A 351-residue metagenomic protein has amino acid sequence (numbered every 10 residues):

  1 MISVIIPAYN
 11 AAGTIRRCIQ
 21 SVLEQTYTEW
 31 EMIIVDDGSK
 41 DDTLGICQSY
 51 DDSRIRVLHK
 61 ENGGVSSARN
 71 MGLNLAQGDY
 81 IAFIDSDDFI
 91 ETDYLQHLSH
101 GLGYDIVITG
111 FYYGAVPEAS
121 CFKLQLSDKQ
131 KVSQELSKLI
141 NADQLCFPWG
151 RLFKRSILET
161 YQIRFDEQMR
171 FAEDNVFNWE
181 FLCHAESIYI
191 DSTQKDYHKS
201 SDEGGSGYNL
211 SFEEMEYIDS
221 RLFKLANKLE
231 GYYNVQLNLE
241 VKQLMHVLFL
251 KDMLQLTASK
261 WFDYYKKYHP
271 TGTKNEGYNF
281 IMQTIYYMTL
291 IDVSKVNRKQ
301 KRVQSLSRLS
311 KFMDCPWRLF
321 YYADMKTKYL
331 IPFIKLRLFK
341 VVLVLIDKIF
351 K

Functional and structural regions predicted by a protein language model:
M1-F223, L229: Nucleotide-sugar donor-binding/catalytic module of glycosyltransferases that assemble extracellular/cell-envelope
H97, C121, Q125, L250 (+3 more regions): Generic alpha-helical structural element
N178, N238-K242, H246, Y278-Q283: Short runs of predominantly hydrophobic/aromatic residues within well-ordered alpha helices that form helix-helix
K195-D202, Y208-T271, R302-L309: Catalytic core of nucleotide-sugar-dependent glycosyltransferases
Q255-K351: Membrane-interface aromatic/basic loop that binds lipid-linked glycans or pyrophosphate carriers, typified by
